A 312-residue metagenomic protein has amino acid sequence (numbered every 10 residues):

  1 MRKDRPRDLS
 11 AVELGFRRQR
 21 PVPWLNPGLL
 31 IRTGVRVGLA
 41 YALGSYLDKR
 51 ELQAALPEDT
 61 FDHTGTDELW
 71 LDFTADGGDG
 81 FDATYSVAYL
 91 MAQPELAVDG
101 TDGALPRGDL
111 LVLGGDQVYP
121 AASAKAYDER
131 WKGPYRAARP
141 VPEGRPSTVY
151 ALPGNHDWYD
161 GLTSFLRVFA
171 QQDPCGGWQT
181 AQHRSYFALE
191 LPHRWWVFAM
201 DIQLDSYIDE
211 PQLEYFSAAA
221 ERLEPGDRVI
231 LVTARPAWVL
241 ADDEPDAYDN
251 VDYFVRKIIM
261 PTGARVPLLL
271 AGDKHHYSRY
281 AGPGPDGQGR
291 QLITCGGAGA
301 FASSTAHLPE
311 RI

Functional and structural regions predicted by a protein language model:
M1-V112, V118-P120, K125-P153, Y159-A188 (+1 more regions): Acidic, histidine-bearing metal-coordination/catalytic regions of metal-dependent phosphoesterases
R2-L43, E221-P245, T294-I312: Active-site-proximal loop/helix segment associated with metal-binding centers of metalloenzymes
A54, Y119-I230, A241-I312: Extended active-site neighborhood of metal-dependent phosphoesterases/phosphodiesterases
T74-G78, D116, M200-Q203, A234-P236: Short strand-loop junctions, especially beta-strand C-caps/beta-turns that link beta-sheets to coils or alpha-helices
A83-A88, A92, G114, A219 (+3 more regions): Small-side-chain structural scaffolding
A83-D99, L223, V229-V251: Short secondary-structure boundary segments
D102-L110, L231-T233, L268-L270: A generic structural motif
